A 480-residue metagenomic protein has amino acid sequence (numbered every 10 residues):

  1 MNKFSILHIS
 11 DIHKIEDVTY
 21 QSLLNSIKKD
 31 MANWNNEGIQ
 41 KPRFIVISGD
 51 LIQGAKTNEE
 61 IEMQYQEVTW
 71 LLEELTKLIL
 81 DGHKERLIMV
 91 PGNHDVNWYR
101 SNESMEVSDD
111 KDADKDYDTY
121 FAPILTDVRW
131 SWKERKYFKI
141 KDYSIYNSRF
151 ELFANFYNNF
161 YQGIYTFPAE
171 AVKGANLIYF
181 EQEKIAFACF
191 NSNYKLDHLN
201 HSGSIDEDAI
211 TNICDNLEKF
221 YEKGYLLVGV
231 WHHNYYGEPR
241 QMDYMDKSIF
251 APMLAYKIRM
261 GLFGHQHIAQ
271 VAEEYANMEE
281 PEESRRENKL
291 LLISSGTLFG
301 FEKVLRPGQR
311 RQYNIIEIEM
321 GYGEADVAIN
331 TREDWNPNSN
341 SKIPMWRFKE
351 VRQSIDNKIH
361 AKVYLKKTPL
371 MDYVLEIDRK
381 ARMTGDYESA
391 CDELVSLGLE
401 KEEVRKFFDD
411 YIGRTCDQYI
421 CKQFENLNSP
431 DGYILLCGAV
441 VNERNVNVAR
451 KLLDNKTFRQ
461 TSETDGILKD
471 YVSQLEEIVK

Functional and structural regions predicted by a protein language model:
M1-E67, E74-L87, N97-W98, N212-E222: N-terminal active-site segment of His-dependent metallophosphoesterases
H8-S10, I45-D50, R86-N93, N191 (+3 more regions): Active-site neighborhood of phospho(di)ester-bond hydrolases with catalytic His/Asp-centered motifs
I15-D17, I52-K56, M89-S104, D197-H198 (+3 more regions): Active-site environment of divalent metal-dependent phosphoester hydrolases
Q66-D208, P252: Extended active-site neighborhood of metal-dependent phosphoesterases/phosphodiesterases
Q182, P239-Y322: Conserved beta-sheet core of the metallophosphoesterase superfamily
Y194-M260, Q266, V271-E273: Active-site-proximal segments of metal-dependent phosphoesterases and phosphodiesterases across multiple
E317-D409: A short C-terminal boundary segment appended to hydrolase-like catalytic domains
P369-R379, E400-C421, N428-N442, N447 (+1 more regions): Amphipathic alpha-helical repeat scaffolds of TPR domains
